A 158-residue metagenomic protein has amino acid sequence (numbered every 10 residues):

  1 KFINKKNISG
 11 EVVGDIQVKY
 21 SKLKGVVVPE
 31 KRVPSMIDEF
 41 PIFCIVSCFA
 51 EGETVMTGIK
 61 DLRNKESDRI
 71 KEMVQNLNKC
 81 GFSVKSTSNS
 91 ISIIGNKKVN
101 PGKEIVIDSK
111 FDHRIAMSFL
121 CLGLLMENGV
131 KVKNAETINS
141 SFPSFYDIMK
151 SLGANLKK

Functional and structural regions predicted by a protein language model:
K1-K158: Short, structured segments at the rim of ligand-binding sites
